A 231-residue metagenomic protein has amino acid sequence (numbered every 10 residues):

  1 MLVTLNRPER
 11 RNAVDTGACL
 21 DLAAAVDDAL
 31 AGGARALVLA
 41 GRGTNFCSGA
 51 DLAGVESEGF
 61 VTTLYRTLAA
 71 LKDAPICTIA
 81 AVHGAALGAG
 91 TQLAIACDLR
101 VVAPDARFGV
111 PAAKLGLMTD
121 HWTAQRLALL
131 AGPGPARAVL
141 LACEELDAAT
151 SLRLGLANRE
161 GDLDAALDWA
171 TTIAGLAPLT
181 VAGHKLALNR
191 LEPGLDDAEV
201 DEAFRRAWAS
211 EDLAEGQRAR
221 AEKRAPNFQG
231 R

Functional and structural regions predicted by a protein language model:
M1-R42: Conserved CoA-thioester-binding segment of acyl-CoA-metabolizing enzymes
A40-L71, A86, G116: Glycine- (often His-adjacent) and acidic-residue-rich active-site loop that binds/positions the CoA thioester
T67, L71, L87-L140, L154 (+2 more regions): CoA-thioester-processing core
A81-V82, P111: Structural motif
V101-A106, A148, A157-A198, R205 (+2 more regions): C-terminal long alpha-helix characteristic of the crotonase
C143-T150: Acidic, divalent-metal-coordinating active-site segment for phosphoryl/phosphodiester hydrolysis, typified by short
